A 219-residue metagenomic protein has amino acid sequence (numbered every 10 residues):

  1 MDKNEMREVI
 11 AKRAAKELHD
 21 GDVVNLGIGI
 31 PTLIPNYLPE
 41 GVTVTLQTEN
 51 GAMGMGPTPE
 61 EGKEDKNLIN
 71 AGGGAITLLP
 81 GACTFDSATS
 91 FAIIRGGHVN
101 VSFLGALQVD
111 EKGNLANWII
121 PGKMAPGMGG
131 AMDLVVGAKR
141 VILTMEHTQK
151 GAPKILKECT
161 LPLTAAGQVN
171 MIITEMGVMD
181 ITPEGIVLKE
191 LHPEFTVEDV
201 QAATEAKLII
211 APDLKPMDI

Functional and structural regions predicted by a protein language model:
M1-L79: N-terminal active-site beta-alpha-beta segment that forms phosphate/nucleotide-binding and substrate-recognition loops
D2-V9, E60-I219: Conserved phosphate- and dinucleotide-binding cores of soluble alpha/beta proteins, encompassing both enzyme active
